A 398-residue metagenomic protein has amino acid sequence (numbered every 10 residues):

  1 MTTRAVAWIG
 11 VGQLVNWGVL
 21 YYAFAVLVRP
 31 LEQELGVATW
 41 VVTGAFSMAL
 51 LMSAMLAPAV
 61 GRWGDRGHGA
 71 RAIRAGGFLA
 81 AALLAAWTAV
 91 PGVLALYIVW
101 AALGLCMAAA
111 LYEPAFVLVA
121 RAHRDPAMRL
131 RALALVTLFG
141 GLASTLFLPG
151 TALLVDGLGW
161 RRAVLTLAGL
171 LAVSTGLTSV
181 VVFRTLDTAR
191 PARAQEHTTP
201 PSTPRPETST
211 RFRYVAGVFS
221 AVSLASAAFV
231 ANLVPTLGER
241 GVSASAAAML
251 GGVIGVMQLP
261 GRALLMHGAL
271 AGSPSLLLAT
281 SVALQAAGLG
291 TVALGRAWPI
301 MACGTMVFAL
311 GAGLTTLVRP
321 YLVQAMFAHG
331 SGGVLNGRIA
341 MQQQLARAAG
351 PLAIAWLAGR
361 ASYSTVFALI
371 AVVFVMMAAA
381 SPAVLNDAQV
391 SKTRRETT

Functional and structural regions predicted by a protein language model:
A5-T39, L56-V60, L148, F229-V234: Extracytoplasmic
L14, A95-A110, T137, S220 (+1 more regions): Hydrophobic core of transmembrane alpha-helices in multi-pass small-molecule transporters, especially MFS/SLC-type
F24-R29, T210-P260: Extracytoplasmic gate region of multi-pass secondary transporters
L31, A109-R124, L314-F327: Intracellular juxtamembrane helix-capping segments at the cytosolic ends of symmetry-related transmembrane helices
M55-V93: Conserved MFS/SLC helix-loop-helix module at the cytosolic interface between two early adjacent transmembrane helices
L56-H68, G261-S273, A358-G359: Helix-to-loop junctions at the C-terminal end of transmembrane segments in multipass secondary transporters
L135-D187: Helix-loop-helix hairpin linking two adjacent transmembrane segments in secondary transporters
I254, Q258, G272-L322: C-terminal transmembrane helical hairpin of 12-TM major facilitator-type secondary transporters
